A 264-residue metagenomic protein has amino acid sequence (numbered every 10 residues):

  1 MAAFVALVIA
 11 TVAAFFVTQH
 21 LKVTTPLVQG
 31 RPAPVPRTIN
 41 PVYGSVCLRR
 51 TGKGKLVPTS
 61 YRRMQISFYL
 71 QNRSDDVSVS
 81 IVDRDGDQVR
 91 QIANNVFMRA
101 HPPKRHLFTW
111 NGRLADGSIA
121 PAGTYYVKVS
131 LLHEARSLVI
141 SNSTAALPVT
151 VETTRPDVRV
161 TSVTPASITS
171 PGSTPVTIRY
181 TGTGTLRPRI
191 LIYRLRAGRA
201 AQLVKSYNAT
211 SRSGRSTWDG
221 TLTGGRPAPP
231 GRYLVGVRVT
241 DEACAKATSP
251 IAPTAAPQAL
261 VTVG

Functional and structural regions predicted by a protein language model:
A10-T59, A145-T174, Q258-G264: Short, compositionally biased P/S/T/A/G/V-rich stretches that sit at domain boundaries
M64-N72, W110, T174-G182, W218: Aromatic/hydrophobic beta-strand junction motif of beta-rich domains
Q71-D76, G182-R187, R212: Short proline/glycine-enriched turn/loop motifs at strand-loop junctions of beta-rich domains
V79-D83, I190-R196: Conserved aromatic beta-strand anchor motif in extracellular beta-sandwich/beta-rich domains
Q88-A120, A200-A228: Glycine-centered tight-turn motifs at strand-turn-strand junctions
H106, G123-S130, G231-R238: A short tyrosine-centered beta-strand micro-motif
R113, S130-E134, R238-E242: Beta-strand-rich extracellular modules
I119-A120, A135-T144, P227-A228, A243-A255: Beta-sandwich strand segments
